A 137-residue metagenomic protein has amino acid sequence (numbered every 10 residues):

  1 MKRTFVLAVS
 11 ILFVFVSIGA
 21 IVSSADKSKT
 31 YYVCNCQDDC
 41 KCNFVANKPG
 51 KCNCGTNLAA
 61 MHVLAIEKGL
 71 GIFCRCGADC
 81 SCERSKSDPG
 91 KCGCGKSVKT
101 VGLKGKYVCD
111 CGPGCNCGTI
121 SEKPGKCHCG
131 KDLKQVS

Functional and structural regions predicted by a protein language model:
M1-A25: N-terminal export/membrane-targeting signals
A20-S137: Intrinsically disordered, low-complexity terminal tails/loops enriched in metal-binding residues
